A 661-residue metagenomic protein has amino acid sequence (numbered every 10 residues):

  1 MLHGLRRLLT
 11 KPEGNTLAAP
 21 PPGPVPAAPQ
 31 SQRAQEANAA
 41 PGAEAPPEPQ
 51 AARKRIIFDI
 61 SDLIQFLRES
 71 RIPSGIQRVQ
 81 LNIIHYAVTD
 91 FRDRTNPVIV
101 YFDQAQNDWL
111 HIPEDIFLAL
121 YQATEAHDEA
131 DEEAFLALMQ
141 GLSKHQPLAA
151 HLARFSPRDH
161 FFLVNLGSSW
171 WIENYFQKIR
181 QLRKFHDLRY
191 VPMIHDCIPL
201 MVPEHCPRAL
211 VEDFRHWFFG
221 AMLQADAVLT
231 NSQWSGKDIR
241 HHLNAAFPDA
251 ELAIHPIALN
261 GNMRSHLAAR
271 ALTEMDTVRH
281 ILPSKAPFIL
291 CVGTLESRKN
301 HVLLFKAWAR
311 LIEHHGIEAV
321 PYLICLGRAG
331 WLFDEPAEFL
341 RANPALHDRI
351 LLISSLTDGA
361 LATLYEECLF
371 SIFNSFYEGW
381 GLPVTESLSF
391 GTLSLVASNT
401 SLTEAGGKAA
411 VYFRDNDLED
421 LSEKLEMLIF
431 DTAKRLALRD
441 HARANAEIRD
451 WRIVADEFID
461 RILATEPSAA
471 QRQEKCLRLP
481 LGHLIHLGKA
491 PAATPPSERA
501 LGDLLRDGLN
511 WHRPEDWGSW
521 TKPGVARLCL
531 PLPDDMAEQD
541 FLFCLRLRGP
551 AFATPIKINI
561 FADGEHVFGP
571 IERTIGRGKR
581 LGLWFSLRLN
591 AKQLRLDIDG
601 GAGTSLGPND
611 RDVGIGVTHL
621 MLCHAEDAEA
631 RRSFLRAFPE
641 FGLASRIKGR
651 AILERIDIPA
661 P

Functional and structural regions predicted by a protein language model:
L2-P22, P26-G502, R506-P523, K557 (+3 more regions): Carbohydrate transferase catalytic cores enriched for Leloir-type hexosyltransferases
A526-Q539, W584-N590: Extracellular and analogous surface-interaction loops
A537-I556: A short beta-strand element within beta-rich, extracytoplasmic domains of secreted/secretory-pathway proteins
